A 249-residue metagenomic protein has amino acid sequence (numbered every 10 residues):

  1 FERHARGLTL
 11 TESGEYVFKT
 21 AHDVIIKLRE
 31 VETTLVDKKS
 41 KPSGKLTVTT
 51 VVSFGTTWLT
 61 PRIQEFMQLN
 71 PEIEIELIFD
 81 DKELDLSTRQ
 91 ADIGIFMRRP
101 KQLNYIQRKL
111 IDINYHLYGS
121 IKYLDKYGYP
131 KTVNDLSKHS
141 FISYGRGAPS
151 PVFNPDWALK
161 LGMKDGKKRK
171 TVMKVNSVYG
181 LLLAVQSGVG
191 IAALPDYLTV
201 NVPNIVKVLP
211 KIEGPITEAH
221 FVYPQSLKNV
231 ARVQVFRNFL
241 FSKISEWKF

Functional and structural regions predicted by a protein language model:
F1-L10: A short LG(V/I)-centered, amphipathic sequence patch enriched for acidic residue(s) preceding the LG motif
T9-D37: Alpha-helical "hinge/linker" immediately C-terminal to small N-terminal DNA-binding modules
V17, K228-S242: Short amphipathic alpha-helical coupling segments at ligand-binding clamshell hinges and other catalytic/signaling
K41-L46, S137: Immediate post-signal peptide segment of exported/extracytoplasmic ligand-binding proteins
G44-I106: Central regulatory/effector-binding core of bacterial HTH transcription factors
T47-T49, G94, I142, A192 (+1 more regions): Short, well-ordered beta-strand segments
T88, P100-E218, E246-F249: C-terminal regulatory
A219-N229: A bilobed periplasmic-binding-protein/Venus flytrap-type ligand-binding module shared by bacterial periplasmic
